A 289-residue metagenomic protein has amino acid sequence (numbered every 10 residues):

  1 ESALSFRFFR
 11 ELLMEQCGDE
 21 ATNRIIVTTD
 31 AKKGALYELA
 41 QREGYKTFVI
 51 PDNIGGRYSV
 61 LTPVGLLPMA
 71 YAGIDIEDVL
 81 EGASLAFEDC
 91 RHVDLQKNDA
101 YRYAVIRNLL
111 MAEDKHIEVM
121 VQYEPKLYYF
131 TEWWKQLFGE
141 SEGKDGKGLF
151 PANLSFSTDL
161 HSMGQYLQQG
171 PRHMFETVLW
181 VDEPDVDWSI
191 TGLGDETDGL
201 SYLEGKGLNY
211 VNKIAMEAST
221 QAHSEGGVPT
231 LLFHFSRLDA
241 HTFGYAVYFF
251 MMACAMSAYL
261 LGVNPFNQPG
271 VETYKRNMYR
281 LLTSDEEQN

Functional and structural regions predicted by a protein language model:
E1, K33-Y37, R57, K126-F130 (+4 more regions): Flexible loop/turn segments at secondary-structure boundaries
E1, L61, F156-S157, D182-P184 (+3 more regions): Conserved, well-structured ligand/cofactor-binding cores
E1-V93: Glycine-rich phosphate-binding loops that contact phosphosugars or nucleotide phosphates
L12-Q16, R42-K46, M69-V93, L137 (+7 more regions): Change "in soluble alpha/beta enzymes" to "in soluble alpha/beta proteins
I26-T28, K46-F48, V119-V121, E176-L179 (+1 more regions): Hydrophobic/aromatic beta-strand patches that form the interior of the parallel beta-sheet core in alpha/beta enzyme
K46-N53, L200-E204, G262-V263: Short beta-alpha connecting loops at secondary-structure transitions that line or flank enzyme active sites
I74-D78, E88-M216, A222: Acidic catalytic cores of enzymes that act on phosphate-bearing nucleotides/polynucleotides
V263-N289: C-terminal amphipathic alpha-helical interaction region
